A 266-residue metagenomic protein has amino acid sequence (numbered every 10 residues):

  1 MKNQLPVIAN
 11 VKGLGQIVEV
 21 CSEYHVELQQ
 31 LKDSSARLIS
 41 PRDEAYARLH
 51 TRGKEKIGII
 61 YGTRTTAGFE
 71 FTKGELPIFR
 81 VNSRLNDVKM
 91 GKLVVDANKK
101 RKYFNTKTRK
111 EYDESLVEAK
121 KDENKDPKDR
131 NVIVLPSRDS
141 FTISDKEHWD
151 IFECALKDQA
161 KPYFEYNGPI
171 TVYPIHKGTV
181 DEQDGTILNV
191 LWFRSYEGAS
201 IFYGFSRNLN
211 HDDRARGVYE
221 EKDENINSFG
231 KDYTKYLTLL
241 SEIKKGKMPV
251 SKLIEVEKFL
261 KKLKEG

Functional and structural regions predicted by a protein language model:
M1-R37, D43-G266: A binding-site-centric feature that preferentially detects glycan-recognition modules on secreted/surface proteins
